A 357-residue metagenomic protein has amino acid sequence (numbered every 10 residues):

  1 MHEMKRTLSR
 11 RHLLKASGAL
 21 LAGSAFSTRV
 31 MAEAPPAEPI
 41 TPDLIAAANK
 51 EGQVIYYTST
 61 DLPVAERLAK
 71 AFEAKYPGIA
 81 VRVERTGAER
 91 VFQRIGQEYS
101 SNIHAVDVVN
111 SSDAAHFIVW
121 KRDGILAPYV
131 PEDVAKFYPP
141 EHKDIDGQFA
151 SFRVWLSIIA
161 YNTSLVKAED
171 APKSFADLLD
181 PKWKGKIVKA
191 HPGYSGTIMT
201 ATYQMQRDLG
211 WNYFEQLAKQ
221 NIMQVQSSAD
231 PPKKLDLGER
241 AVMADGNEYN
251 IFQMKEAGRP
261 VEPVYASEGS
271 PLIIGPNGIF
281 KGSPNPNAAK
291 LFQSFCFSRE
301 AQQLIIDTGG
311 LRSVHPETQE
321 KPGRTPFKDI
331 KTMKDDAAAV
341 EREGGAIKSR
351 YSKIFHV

Functional and structural regions predicted by a protein language model:
M1-F26: N-terminal secretory signal peptides
E38-N49, Q53-G78, I159: Short, polar/charged alpha-helical segment
T58-A69, V81-Y99, H104-P232, D236-E239: Extracytoplasmic ligand-binding site segments that recognize negatively charged/polar headgroups
A115-V119, A241-P260: A ligand-binding cleft/hinge motif common to bilobed small-molecule-binding domains
V154-W155, E215-A218, Q224-V225, A257-S283: Periplasmic-binding protein-like
A160-L165, Y203, I273-N285, C296 (+1 more regions): A bilobed periplasmic-binding-protein/Venus flytrap-type ligand-binding module shared by bacterial periplasmic
W183-G193, C296-Q319: Periplasmic-binding protein-like
E320-V357: Extracellular/periplasmic bilobal clamshell ligand-binding domains
